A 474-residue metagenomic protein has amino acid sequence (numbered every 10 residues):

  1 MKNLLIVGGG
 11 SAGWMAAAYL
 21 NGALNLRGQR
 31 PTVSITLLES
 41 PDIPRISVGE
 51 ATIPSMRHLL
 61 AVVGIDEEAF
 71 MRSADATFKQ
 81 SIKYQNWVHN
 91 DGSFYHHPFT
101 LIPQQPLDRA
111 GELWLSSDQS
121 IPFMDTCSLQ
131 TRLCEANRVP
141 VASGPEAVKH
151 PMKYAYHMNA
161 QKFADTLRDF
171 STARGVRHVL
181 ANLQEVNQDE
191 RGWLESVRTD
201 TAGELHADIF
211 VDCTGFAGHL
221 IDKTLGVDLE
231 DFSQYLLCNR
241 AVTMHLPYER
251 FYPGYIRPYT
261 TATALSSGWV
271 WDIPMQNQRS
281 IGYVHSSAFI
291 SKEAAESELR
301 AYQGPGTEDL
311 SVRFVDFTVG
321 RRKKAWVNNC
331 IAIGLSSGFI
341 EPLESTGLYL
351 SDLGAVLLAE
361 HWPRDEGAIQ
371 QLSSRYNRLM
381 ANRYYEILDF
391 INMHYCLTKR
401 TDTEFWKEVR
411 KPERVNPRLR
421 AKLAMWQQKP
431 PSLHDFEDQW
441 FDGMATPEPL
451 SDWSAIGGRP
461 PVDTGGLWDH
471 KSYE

Functional and structural regions predicted by a protein language model:
K2-P31: N-terminal Rossmann-like FAD-binding beta1-loop-alpha1 element of flavoenzymes
N21-V48: Glycine-rich FAD pyrophosphate-binding loop
P44-C134: Dinucleotide-binding Rossmann-like beta1-alpha1 core, especially the glycine-rich loop that anchors the ADP
E146-A295, A355: Predominantly flavin-linked oxidoreductase catalytic cores and closely associated redox partners
A264-D316, G338-Y349, H361, I369: Conserved FAD/dinucleotide-binding core of flavoprotein oxidoreductases
A325-L343: Short FAD-binding loop at a beta-strand-to-alpha-helix junction that anchors the flavin cofactor in diverse
G347-D365, Y376: An active-site-proximal "capping" alpha-helix that borders the catalytic cofactor pocket
P363-E474: Long, low-complexity C-terminal extensions of enzymes
